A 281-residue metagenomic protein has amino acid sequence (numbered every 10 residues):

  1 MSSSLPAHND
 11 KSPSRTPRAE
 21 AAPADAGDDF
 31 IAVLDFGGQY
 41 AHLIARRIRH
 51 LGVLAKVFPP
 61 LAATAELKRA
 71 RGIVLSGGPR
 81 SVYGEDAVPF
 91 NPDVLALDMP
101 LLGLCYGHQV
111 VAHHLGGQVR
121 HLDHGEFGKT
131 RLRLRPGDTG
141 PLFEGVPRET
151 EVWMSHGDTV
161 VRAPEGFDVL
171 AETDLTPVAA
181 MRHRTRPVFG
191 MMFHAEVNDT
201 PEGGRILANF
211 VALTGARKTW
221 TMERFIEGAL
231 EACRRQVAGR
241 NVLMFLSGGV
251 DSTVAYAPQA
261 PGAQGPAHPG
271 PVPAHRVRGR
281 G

Functional and structural regions predicted by a protein language model:
S2-L75, P79-G84, L95-L97, H113-G281: RNA-binding accessory domains that recognize and position tRNA/RNA substrates
D93-L104: Short alpha-beta junction capping motif
G103, G107, A112, G248: Gly/Ala-rich beta-loop-alpha elbow adjacent to hydrolase catalytic centers
